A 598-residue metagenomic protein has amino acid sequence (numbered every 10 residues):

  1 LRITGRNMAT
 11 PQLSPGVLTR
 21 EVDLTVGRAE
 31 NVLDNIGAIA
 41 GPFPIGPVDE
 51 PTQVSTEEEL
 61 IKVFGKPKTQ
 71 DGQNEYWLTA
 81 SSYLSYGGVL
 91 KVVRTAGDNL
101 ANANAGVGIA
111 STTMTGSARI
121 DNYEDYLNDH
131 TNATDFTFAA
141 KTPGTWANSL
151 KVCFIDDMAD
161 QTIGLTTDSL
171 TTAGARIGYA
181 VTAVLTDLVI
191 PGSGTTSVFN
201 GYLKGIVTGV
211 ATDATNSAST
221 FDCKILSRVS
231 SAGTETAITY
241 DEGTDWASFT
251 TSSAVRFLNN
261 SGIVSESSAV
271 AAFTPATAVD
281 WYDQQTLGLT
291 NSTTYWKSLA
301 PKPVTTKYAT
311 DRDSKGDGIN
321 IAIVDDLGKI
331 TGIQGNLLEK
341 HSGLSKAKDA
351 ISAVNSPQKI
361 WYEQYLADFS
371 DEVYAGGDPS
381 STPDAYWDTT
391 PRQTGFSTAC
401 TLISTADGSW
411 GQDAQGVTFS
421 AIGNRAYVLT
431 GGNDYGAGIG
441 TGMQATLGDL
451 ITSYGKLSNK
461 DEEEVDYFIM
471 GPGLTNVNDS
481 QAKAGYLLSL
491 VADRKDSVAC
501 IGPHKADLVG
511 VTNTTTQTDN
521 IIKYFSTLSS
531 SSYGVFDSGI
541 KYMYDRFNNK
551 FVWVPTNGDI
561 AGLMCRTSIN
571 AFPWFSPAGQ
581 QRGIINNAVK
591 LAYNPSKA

Functional and structural regions predicted by a protein language model:
R2-A598: A glycine- and small-residue-enriched flexible loop/hinge signal that marks low-structured segments
